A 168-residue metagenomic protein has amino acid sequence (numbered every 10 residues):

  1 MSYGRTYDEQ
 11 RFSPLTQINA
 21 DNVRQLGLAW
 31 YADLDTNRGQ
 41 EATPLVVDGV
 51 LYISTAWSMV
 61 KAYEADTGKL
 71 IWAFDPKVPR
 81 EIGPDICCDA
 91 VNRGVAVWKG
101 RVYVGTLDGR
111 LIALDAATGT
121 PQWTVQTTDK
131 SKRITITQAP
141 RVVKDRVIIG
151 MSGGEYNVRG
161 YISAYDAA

Functional and structural regions predicted by a protein language model:
M1-G4, G39-M59, P84-R110, T135-Y161: Repeat-blade elements of multi-bladed beta-propeller folds
M1-L34, K69-G83, T120-D129, A168: Aromatic (tryptophan-biased) beta-strands that constitute blades/sheets of beta-rich domains
R11-P14, G39-A42, W57, E64-A65: Short, glycine/acidic-enriched capping/hinge loops at junctions between secondary-structure elements
T16, K61, I112, S163-Y165: Conserved hydrophobic/aromatic positions in well-ordered beta-strands
R24, V47, D66, L107 (+2 more regions): Short, ordered coil/turn segments that flank beta-strands lining enzyme active or ligand-binding pockets
R101, R110-Q122: Mature extracytoplasmic enzyme cores
L114, T118-G119, G160-A167: Beta-propeller blade signature
K130-I134: Catalytic nucleophile-loop/oxyanion-hole region of alpha/beta-hydrolase and closely related hydrolase-like folds
